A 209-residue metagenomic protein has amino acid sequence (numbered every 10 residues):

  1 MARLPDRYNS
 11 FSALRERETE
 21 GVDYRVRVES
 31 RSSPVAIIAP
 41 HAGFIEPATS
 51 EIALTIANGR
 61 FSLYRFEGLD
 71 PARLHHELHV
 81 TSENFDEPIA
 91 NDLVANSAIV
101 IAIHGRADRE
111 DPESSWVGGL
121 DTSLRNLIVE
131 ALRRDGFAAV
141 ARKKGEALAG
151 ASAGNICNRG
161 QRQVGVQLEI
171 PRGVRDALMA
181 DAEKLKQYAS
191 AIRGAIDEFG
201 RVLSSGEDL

Functional and structural regions predicted by a protein language model:
M1-L209: N-terminal catalytic or cofactor-binding beta/alpha core of small enzyme domains
